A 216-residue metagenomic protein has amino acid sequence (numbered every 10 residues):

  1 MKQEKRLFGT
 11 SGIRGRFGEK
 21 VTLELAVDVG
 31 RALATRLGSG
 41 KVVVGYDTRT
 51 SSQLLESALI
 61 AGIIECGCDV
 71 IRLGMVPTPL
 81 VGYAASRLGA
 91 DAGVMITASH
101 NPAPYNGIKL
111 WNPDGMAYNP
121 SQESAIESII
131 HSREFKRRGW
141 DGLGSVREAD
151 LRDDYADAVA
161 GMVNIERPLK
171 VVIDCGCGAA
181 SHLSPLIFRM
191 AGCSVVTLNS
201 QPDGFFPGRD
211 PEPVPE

Functional and structural regions predicted by a protein language model:
M1-A61, E65-G67, R72, G144-L169: An N-terminal, well-structured beta->alpha segment
M1-Q3, N106-E216: Gly/Ser/Thr-enriched, mixed-charge loops and adjacent short helices that form phosphate/oxyanion-binding elements
F8-T10, S99, I173: Single, functionally critical "micro-switch" positions that shape active/binding sites and transmembrane helices
G9, R14-G18, T22, V76 (+3 more regions): Generic, ordered loop/turn and secondary-structure boundary motif
I13, R49, N101, G115 (+1 more regions): Short, glycine-/Ser/Thr-/acidic-enriched flexible segments
L25, V29, L55, P77 (+2 more regions): Catalytic-loop motifs flanking and including active-site residues across diverse enzymes
R31, T35, V42-N106, L186-E216: N-terminal small/polar loop signature for handling phosphorylated ligands or for N-terminal nucleophile
